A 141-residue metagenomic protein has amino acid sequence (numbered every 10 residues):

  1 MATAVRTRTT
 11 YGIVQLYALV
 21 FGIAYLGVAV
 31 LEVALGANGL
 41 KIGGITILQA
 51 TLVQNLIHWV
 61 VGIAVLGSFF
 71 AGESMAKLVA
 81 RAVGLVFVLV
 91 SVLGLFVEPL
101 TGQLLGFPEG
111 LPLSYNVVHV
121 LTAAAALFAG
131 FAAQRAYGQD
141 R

Functional and structural regions predicted by a protein language model:
A2-R141: Membrane-interface extramembranous regions
